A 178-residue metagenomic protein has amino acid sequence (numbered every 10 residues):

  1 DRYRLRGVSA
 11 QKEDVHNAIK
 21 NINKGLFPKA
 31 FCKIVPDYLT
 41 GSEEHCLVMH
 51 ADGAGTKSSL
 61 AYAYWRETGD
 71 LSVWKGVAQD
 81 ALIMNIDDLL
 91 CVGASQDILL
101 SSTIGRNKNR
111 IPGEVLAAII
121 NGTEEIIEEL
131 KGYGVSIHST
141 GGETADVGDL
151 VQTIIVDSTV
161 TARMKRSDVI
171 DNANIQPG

Functional and structural regions predicted by a protein language model:
D1-G25: Flexible inter-domain linker/hinge segments
N17-P177: Glycine-rich phosphate/pyrophosphate-binding loop regions near the starts of catalytic domains
